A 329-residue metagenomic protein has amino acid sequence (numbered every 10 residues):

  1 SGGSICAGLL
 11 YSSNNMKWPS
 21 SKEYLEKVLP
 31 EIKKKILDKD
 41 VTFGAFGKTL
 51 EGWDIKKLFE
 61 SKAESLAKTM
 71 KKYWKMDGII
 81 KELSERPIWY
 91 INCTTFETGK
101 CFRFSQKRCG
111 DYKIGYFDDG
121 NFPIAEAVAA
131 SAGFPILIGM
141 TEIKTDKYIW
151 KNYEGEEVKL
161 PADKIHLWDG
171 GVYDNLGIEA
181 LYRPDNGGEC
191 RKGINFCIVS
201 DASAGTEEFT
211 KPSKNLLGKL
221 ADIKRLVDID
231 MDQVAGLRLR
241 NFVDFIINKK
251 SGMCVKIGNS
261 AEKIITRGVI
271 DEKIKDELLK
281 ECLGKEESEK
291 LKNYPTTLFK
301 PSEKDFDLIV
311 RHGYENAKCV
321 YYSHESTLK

Functional and structural regions predicted by a protein language model:
G2-I5, F96-T98, G171-Y173, A204-T206: Solvent-exposed loop/turn segments at secondary-structure junctions within structured extracellular/periplasmic domains
G2-L58, E64, S105-Q106: Patatin-like phospholipase
Y11-W18, L50-W53, F104-D111, L181-D185 (+1 more regions): Short secondary-structure boundary/capping segments
N15-K17, I136-I138, C319-T327: Short helix-capping/linker segments at secondary-structure and domain boundaries
A45-G52, K56-K57, T69, L83-P184 (+1 more regions): Active-site gating loop/helix substructures
S65-S84, K300, E315-E325: Conserved N-terminal structural segment that caps and organizes enzyme catalytic cores in eukaryotes
I80-R86, E189-G193: Short helix-terminating capping/connector loops at secondary-structure junctions
P161-D163, L167, V172-N175, A180 (+3 more regions): C-terminal helical/tail subdomains of lipid-metabolizing enzymes
